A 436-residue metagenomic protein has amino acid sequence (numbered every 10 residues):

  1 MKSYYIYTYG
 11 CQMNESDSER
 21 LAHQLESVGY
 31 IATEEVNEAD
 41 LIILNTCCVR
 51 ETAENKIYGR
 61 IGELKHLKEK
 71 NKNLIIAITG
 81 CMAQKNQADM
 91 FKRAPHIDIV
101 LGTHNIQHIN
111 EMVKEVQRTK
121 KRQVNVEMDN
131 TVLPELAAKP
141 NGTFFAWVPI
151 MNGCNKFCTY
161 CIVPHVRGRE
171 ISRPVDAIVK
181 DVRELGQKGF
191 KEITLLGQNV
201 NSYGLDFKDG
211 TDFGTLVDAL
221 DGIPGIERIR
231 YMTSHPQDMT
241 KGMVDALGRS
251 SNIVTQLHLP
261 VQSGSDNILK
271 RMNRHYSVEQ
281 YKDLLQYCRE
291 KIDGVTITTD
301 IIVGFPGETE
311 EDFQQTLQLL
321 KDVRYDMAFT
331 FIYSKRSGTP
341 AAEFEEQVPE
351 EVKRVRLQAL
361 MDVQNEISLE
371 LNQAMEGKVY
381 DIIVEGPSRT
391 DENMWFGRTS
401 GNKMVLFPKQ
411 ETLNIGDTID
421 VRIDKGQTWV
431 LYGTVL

Functional and structural regions predicted by a protein language model:
M1-Y203, G242, L257, E279-E290 (+5 more regions): Proteins enriched for Cys/Gly/acidic motifs involved in redox and nucleic-acid/cofactor modification
Y5, E343-L436: Terminal RNA-binding accessory module
T8, T233, V261-S263, V384-G386 (+1 more regions): Flexible glycine-/small-residue-rich
C11, G204-D221, G225, M272 (+1 more regions): Radical SAM enzyme [4Fe-4S]-AdoMet core and its adjacent flexible, acidic and glycine-rich loops/tails across
M13, V49-T52, M82, P236-D238 (+3 more regions): Glycine-/small-residue-rich active-site loops that bind phosphorylated ligands and cofactors
I76-I78, K85, M90, Q187-E310 (+1 more regions): Conserved SAM/AdoMet-binding glycine-rich loop
N141-F144, C154-K156, I253, S263 (+5 more regions): Short flexible coil/turn linkers enriched for glycine and charged/polar residues that connect secondary-structure
C158, I178, L195, Y231 (+7 more regions): Conserved, mostly hydrophobic/aromatic
